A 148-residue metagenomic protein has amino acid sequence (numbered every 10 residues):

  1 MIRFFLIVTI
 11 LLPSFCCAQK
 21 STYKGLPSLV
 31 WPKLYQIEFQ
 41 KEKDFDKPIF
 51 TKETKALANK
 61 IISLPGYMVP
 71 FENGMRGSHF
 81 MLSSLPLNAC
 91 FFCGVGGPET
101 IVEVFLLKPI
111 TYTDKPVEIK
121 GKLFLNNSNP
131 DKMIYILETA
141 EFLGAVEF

Functional and structural regions predicted by a protein language model:
F4-P13: Sec-dependent N-terminal signal peptides
A18-F148: OB-fold and OB-like single-stranded nucleic-acid-recognition modules and their adjacent interaction interfaces
